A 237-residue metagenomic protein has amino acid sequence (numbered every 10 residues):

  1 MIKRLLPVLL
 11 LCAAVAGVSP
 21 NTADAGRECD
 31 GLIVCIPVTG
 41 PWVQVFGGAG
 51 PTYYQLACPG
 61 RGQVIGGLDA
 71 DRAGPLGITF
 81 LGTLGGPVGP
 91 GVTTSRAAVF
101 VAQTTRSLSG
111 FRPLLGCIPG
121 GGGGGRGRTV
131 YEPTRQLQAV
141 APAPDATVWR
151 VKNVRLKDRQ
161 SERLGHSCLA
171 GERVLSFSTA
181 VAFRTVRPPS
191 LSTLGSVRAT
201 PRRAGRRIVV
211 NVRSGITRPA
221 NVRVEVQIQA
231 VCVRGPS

Functional and structural regions predicted by a protein language model:
M1-R4: Positively charged n-region of N-terminal signal peptides that target proteins for export
L6-P7, V99: Sequence-pattern detector for short linear motifs and compositional/periodic biases rather than a specific fold
P7-G17: Bacterial N-terminal signal peptides
G17-V18, V186: Generic alpha-helix signal with a bias toward terminal, lower-confidence helices and secondary-structure junctions
P20-A25: Sec/Tat signal peptide C-region and signal peptidase I cleavage site
G26-S237: Extracellular attachment/recognition segments
